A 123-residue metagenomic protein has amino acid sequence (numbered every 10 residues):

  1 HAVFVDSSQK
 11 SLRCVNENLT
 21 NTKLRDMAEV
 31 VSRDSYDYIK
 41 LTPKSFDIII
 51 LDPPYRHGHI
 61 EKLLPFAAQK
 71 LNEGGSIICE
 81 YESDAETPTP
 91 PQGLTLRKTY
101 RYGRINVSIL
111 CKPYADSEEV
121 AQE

Functional and structural regions predicted by a protein language model:
H1-E123: Class I S-adenosyl-L-methionine-dependent methyltransferase catalytic core
